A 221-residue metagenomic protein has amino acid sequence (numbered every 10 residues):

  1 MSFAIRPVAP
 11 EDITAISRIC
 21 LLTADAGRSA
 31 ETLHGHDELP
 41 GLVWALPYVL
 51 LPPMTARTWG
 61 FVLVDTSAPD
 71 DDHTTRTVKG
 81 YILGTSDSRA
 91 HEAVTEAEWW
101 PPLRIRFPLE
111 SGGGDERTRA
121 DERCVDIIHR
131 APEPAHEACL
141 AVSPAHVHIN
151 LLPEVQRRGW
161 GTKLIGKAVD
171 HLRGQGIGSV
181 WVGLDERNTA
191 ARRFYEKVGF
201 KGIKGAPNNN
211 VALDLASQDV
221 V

Functional and structural regions predicted by a protein language model:
M1-T14, L22, K79, Q218-V221: Conserved N-terminal entry element of GNAT/NAT acetyltransferase domains
P7, R18-G35, L51-P52, I177: Helix-loop element at the rim of GNAT/NAT acetyltransferase active sites that forms part of the acceptor-substrate
A24-P47, V94-P108: Conserved GNAT-fold acetyl-CoA-binding loop/helix
L33-G60, T66-H73: Active-site rim helix/loop that mediates acceptor-substrate recognition in acyltransferases
V62, H73-S86: Conserved beta-strand in the GNAT
S88-H148: Conserved acyl-donor/pantetheine-binding loop and adjacent beta-alpha core of acyl/acetyltransferases and related
V142, V147, R158, T162-K163 (+1 more regions): Conserved active-site alpha-helix within GNAT-family acetyltransferase domains
S143-A145, L172-D185: Conserved GNAT acetyl-CoA-binding A-motif
